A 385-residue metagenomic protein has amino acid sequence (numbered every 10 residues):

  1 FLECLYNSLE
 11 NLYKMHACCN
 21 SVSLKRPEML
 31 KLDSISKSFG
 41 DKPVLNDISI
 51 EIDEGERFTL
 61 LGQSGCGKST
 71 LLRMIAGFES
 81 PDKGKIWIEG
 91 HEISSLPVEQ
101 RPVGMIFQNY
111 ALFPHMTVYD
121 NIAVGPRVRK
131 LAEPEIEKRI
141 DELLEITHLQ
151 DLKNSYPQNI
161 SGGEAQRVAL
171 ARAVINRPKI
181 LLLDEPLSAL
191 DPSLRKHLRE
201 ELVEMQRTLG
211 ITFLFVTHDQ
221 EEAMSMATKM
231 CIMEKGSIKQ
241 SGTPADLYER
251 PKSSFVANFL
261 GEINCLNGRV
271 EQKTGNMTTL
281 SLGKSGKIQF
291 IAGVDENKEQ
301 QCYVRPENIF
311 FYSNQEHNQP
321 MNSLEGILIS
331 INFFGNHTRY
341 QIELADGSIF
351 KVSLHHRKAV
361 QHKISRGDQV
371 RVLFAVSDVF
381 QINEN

Functional and structural regions predicted by a protein language model:
L61-Q63: The feature captures the beta-strand-to-loop junction immediately N-terminal to the Walker
S69-L72, V168: ABC ATPase nucleotide-binding domain helices that frame the ATP-binding cleft
A76: Helix-to-loop junction immediately C-terminal to a conserved catalytic motif
D82-K85, E135, K235, N267: Conserved coupling/switch loops of ABC nucleotide-binding domains, chiefly the family-specific signature
G84-E92: Conserved ABC transporter NBD signature motif
V98-G104, Q108, L112-N258: ABC ATPase nucleotide-binding domains
K284-I331, R357-N385: Glycine/charge-rich catalytic "coupling/switch" loops of P-loop NTPases
